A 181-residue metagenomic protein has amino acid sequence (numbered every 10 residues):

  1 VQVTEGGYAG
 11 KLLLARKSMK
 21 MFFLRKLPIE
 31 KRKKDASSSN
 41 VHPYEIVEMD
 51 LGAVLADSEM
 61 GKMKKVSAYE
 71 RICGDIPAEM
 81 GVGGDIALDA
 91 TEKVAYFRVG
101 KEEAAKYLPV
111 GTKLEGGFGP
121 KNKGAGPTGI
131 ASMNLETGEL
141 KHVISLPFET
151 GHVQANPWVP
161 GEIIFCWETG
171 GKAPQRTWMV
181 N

Functional and structural regions predicted by a protein language model:
V1-E5: Beta-propeller domains
G6, G10-L12, F22: A general "mature secreted/periplasmic domain" signal
A9-K11, V82-D85, T150-H152, P160: Conserved positions at the start
A15, L24-G129, G138-S145: Asp-box/WD-like beta-propeller blade repeats and closely related beta-sheet repeat scaffolds
S18, T91-E92, V159-P160: Conserved loop/turn motif of beta-propeller repeat scaffolds
K20-R25, Y96-R98, E162-W167: Residue position within the beta-strands of beta-propeller blades
M49-L51, M133, V180: Hydrophobic/aromatic beta-strand positions that recur at structurally equivalent sites within the blades
L140-H142, L146-N181: Beta-propeller domains
